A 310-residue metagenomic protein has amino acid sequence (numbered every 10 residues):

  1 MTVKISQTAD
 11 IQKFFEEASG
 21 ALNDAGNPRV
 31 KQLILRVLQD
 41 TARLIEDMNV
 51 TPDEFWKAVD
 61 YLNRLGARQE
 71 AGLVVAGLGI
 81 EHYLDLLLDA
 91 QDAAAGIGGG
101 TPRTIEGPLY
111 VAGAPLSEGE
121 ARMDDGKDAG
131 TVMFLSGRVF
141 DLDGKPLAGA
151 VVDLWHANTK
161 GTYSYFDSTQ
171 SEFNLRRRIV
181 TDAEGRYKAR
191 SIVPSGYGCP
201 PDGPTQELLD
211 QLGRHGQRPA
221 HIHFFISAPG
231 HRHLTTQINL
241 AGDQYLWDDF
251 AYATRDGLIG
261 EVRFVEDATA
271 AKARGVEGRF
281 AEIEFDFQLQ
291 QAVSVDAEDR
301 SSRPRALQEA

Functional and structural regions predicted by a protein language model:
T2-A310: Beta-strand-dominated extracellular/periplasmic modules and repeats in secreted or surface-exposed proteins
